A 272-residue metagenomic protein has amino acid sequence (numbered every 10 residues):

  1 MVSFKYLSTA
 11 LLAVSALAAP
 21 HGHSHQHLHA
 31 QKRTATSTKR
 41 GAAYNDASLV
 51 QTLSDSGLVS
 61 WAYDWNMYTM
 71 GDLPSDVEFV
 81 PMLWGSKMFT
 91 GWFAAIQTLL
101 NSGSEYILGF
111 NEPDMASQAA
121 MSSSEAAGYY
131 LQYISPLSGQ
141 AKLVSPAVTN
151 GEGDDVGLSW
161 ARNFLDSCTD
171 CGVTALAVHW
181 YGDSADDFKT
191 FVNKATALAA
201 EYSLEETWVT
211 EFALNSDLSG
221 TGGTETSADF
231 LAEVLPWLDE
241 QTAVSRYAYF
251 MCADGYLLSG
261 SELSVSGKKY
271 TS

Functional and structural regions predicted by a protein language model:
M1-R33: Fungal secretory targeting signals
A30, P74-P81, G85, L99 (+3 more regions): Aromatic-rich peripheral "rim/lid" segments of glycoside hydrolase catalytic domains that contact and position glycan
A35-I107, A119-Q132, P136: N-terminal carbohydrate-binding/catalytic regions of secreted carbohydrate-active enzymes
K39-Y44, S60-D64, E78-L83, E105-M115 (+4 more regions): Structural recognition of the beta-strand scaffold that forms the well-ordered cores of secreted hydrolase catalytic
S48, A62-M70, K87-L100, G128-Q132 (+4 more regions): Alpha-helical scaffolding within the catalytic cores of extracellular/periplasmic polymer-degrading hydrolases
E105, N111, L158-A197, S203-S216 (+2 more regions): Aromatic- and acid-rich polysaccharide-binding/catalytic face of secreted or lumenal carbohydrate-active enzymes
P113-S122, S145-G153, V173-D186, S216-G222: Surface-exposed cleft-lining segments at the edges of enzyme active sites
A127-V144, A199-Y202, V234, Q241: Active-site neighborhood of glycoside hydrolase catalytic domains
